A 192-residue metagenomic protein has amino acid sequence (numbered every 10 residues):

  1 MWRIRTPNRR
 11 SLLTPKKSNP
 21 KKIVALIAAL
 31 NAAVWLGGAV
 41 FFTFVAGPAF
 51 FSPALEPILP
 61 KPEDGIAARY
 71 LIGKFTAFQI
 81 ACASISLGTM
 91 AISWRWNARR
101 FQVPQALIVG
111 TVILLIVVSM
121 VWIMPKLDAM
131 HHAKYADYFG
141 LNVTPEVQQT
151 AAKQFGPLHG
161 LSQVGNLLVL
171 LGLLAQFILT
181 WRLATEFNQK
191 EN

Functional and structural regions predicted by a protein language model:
W2, T14-V103, A129-A152: Interfacial loop at the N-terminal end of multi-pass membrane proteins
W2-N19, N188-N192: Transit-peptide-like, low-complexity N-terminal presequences and other terminal intrinsically disordered regions
I27, N31-V34, F78, I108-T111 (+1 more regions): Physicochemical signature of membrane-embedded alpha-helices that form the seven-helix bundle of GPCRs, emphasizing
L30-V40, I108-L127: Hydrophobic alpha-helical membrane-insertion segments
F44, I116, G172-A175: Alpha-helical transmembrane segments of eukaryotic organelle membrane transporters and related multi-pass membrane
L71-I72, V147-L170: Individual transmembrane alpha-helices with interfacial aromatic-anchor signatures
C82-W96, V164-F187: Transmembrane alpha-helical segments in integral membrane proteins
I116, I123, T144, A151-Q154: Amphipathic alpha-helical coiled-coil segments and their boundaries
